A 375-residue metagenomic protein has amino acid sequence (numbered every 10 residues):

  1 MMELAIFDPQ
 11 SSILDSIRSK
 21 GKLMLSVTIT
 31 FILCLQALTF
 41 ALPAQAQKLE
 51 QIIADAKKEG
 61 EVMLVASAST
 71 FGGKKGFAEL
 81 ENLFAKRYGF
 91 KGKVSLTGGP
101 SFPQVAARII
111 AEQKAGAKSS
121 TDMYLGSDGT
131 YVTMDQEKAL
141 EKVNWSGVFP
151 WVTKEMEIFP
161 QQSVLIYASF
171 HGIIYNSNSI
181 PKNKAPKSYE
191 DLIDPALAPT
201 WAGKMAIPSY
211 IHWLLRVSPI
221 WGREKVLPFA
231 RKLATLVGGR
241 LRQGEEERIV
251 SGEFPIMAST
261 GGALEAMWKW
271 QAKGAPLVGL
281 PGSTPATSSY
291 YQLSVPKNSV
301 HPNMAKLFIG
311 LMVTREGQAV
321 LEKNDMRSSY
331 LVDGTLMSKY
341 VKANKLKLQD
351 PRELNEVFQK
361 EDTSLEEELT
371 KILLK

Functional and structural regions predicted by a protein language model:
M1-M24: N-terminal secretory signal peptides that target proteins for export/translocation
S26-F40: Bacterial N-terminal signal peptides
A46-L64, K86, K91, A198-W201: Immediate post-signal peptide segment of exported/extracytoplasmic ligand-binding proteins
M63-E81, V94-I110, A117-F254: Extracytoplasmic ligand-binding site segments that recognize negatively charged/polar headgroups
G172-S179, S218-I220, S289-M304, L311 (+1 more regions): A bilobed periplasmic-binding-protein/Venus flytrap-type ligand-binding module shared by bacterial periplasmic
L197-P208, L311-L336: Periplasmic-binding protein-like
I220-V226, L236-N298, L331-A343: Extracytoplasmic/periplasmic substrate-binding proteins
T335-K375: Extracellular/periplasmic bilobal clamshell ligand-binding domains
